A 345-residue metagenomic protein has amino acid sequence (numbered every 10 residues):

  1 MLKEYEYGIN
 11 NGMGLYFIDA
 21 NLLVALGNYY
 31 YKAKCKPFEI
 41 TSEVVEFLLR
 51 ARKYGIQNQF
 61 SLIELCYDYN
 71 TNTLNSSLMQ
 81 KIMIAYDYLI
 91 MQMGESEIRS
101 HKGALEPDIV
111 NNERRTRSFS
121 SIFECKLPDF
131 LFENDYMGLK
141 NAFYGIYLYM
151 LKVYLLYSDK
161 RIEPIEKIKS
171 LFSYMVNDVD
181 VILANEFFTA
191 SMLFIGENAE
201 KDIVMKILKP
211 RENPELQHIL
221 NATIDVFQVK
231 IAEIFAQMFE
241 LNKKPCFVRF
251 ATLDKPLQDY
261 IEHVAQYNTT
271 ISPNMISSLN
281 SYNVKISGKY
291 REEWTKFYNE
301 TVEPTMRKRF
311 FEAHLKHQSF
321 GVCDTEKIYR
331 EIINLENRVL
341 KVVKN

Functional and structural regions predicted by a protein language model:
M1-F247, I261-N345: Active-site-proximal, substrate-binding regions of enzyme catalytic domains and RNA-binding/basic surfaces
F247-D259: Extended assembly-interface/linker segments at domain junctions
